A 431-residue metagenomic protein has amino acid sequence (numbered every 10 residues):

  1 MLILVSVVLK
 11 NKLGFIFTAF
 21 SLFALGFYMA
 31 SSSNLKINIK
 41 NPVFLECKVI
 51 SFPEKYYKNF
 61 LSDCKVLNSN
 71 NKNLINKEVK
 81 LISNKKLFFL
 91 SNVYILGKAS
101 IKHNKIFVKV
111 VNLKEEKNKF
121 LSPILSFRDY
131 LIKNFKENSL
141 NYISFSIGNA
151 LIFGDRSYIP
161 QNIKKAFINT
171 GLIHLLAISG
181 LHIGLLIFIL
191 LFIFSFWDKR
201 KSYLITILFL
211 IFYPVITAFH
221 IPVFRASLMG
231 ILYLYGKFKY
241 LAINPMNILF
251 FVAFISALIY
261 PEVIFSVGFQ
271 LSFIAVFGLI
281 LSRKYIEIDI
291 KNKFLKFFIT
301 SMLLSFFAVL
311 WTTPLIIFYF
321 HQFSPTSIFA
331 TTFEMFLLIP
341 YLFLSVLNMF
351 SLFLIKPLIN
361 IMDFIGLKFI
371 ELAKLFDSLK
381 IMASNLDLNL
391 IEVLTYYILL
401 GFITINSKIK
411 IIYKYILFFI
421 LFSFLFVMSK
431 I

Functional and structural regions predicted by a protein language model:
M1-I37, I95, K105-V111, P123 (+4 more regions): N-terminal leader/targeting segments
T18-S21, I205-F212, L249-A253, K414-F424: Central hydrophobic cores of alpha-helical transmembrane segments in multi-pass integral membrane proteins
K40-Y56, S62, G97: Structural detector for short beta-strands of small beta-barrel domains
F60-S69: A short beta-strand signature
N70-F89: Beta-strand/loop nucleic-acid-binding surfaces
F88-S91, V267: Short, flexible surface segments
I106-M229, L234-Y235, M382: Aromatic-rich juxtamembrane segments at the membrane interface
F219-F418, V427-K430: Internal transmembrane alpha-helical bundles of multi-pass membrane proteins
